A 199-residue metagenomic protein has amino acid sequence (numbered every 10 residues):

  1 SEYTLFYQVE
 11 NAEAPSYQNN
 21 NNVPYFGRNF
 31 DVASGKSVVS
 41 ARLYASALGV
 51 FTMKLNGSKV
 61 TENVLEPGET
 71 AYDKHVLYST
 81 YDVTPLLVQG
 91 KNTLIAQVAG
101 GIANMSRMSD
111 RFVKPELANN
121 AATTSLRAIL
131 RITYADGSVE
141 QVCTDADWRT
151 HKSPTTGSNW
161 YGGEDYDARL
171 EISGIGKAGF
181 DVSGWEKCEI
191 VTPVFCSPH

Functional and structural regions predicted by a protein language model:
S1-E10: Mature N-terminal, pre-catalytic/accessory segment of carbohydrate-active enzymes
S1-E2, N21, F26-E171: Accessory beta-strand-rich segments of carbohydrate-active enzymes
Y7, A47, E189: Pocket-edge structural micro-motifs
V9-A12, G35: Compositionally biased, intrinsically disordered low-complexity segments
E10-N11, E171, G176: Extended, polar/acidic
S16-V23, E189-H199: Edge strands and adjacent loops of beta-rich recognition modules
T144, T155, K177-G179, T192: C-terminal catalytic domains of large/alpha subunits in multi-subunit enzymes
